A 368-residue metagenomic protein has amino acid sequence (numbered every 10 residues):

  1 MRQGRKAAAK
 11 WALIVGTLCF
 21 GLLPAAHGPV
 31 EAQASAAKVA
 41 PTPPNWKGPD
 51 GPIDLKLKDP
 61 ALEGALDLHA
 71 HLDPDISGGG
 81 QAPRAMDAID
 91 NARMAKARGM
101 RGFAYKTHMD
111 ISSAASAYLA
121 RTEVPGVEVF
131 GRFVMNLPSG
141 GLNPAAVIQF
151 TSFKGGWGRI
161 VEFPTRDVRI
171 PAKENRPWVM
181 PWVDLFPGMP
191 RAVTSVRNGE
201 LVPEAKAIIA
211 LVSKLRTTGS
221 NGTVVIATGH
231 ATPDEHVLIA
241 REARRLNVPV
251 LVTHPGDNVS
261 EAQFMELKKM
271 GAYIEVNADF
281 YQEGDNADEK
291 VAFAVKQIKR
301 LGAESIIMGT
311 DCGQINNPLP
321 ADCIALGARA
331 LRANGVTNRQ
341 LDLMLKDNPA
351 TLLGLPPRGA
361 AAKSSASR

Functional and structural regions predicted by a protein language model:
W11-A25: Bacterial N-terminal signal peptides
P24-A37: Signal peptide processing junction and immediate N-terminal pro/mature segment of secreted/exported proteins
A36-V127: An N-terminally biased module of ancient metal coordination in phosphate/nucleic-acid-related enzymes
L57-D59, S116-G126, Q149-W157, A210-G219 (+3 more regions): Acidic (Asp/Glu)-rich catalytic clusters
H71, I89-S113, V127-L137, G158-R166 (+3 more regions): Divalent metal-dependent hydrolysis catalytic cores, especially in the metallo-beta-lactamase
G140-T253: Extended substrate/RNA-proximal surfaces in nucleic-acid metabolism proteins
A303-P320: Short acidic/histidine-rich active-site segments
A321-R368: Mid-to-C-terminal alpha-helical segments outside catalytic/metal-binding sites
